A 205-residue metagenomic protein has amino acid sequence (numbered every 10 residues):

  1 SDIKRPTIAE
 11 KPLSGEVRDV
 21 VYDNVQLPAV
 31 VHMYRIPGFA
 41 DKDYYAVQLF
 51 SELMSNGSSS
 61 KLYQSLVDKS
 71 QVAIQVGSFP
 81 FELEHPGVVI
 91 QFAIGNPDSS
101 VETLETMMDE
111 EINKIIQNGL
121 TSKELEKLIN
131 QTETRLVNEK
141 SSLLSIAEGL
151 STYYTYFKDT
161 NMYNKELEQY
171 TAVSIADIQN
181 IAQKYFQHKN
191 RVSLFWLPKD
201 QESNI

Functional and structural regions predicted by a protein language model:
S1, S70, D109-L120: A common structural junction motif
S1-D41, E52-T103, K123-Q131, S145 (+3 more regions): Non-catalytic beta-strand/loop surface segments
Y44-Y45: Zinc-dependent metallopeptidase catalytic helix centered on the HExxH motif and its immediate flanking segment
Q48: An acidic helix/loop motif centered on a single conserved Asp/Glu that marks catalytic or ligand-interacting sites
I116, N161-Y163: C-terminal soluble interaction/assembly domains
S142: Hard-cation-handling environments
Q201-I205: Extracellular/periplasmic ectodomains of large secreted or surface enzymes and adhesion receptors
